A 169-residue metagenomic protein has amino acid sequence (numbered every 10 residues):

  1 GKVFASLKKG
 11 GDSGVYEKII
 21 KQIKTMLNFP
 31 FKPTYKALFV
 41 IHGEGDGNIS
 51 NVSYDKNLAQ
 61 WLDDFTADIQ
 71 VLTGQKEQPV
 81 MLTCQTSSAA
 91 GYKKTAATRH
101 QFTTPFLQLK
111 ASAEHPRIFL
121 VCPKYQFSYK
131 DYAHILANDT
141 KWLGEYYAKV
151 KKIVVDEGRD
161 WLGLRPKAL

Functional and structural regions predicted by a protein language model:
G1-L169: Cell-envelope and extracellular/periplasmic
